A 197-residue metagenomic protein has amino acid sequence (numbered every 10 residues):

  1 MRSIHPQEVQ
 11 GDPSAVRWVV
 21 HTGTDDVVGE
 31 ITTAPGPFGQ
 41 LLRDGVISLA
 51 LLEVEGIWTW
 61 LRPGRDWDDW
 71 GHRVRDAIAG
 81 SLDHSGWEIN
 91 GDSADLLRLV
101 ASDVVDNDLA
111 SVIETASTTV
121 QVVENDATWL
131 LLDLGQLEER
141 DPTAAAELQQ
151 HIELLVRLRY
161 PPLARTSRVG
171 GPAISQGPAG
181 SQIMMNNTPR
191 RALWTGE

Functional and structural regions predicted by a protein language model:
M1-E197: Domain-level signature for proteins that mediate thiol-based redox and metal-cofactor handling
